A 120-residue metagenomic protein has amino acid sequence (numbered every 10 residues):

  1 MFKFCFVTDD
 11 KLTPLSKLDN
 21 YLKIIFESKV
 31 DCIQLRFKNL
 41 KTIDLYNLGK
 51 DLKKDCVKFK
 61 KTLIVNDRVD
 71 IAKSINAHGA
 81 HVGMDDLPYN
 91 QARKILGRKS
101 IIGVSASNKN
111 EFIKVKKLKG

Functional and structural regions predicted by a protein language model:
M1-Y89, K94-N110, K114-G120: Conserved N-terminal beta1-alpha1 strand-loop-helix module at the mouth
